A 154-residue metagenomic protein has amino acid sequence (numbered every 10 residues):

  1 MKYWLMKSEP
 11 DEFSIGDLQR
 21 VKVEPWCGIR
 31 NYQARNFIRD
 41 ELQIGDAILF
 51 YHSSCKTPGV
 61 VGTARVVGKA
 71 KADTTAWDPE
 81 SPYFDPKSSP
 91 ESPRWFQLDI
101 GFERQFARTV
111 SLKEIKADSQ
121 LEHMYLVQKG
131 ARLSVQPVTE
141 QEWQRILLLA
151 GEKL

Functional and structural regions predicted by a protein language model:
M1-E9, K69-A72, K116-A117, L121-L154: Mixed-charge, low-complexity intrinsically disordered regions
M1-I44, E142-W143, A150-L154: Compositionally biased, charged N-terminal/linker segments
K7-S8, H52, F102-R104, P137: Pocket-edge structural micro-motifs
G16, G59-T63: Short, ligand-facing micro-motifs at secondary-structure edges
D17-L18, A76, S111-K113, I146-L149: A short secondary-structure junction signal
Y51-T57: Short, charged beta-turn/beta-strand-edge "cap" motif at the junction between a beta-strand and an adjacent loop
G62-L133: Aromatic- and Lys/Arg-enriched surface recognition patch
